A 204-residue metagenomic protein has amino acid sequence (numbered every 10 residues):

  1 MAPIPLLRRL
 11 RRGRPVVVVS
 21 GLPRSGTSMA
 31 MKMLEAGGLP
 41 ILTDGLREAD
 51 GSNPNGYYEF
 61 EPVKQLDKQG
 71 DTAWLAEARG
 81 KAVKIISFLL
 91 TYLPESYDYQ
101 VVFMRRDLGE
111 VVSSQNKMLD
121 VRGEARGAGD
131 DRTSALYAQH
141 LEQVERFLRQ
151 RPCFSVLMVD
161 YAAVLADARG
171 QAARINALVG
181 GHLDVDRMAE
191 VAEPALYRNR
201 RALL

Functional and structural regions predicted by a protein language model:
M1, M29-M33, M104, M118 (+2 more regions): Detector for methionine-enriched segments
M1-R79, E193-L204: PAPS-dependent sulfotransferase catalytic core
L42-L46, G180-V191: Short, surface-exposed acidic
P62-V63, R169, M188: Short capping/connector residues at structural and topological boundaries
G80-D184: PAPS-dependent sulfotransferase catalytic domain
Q115, E190-A195: A general structural motif at alpha-helix termini
